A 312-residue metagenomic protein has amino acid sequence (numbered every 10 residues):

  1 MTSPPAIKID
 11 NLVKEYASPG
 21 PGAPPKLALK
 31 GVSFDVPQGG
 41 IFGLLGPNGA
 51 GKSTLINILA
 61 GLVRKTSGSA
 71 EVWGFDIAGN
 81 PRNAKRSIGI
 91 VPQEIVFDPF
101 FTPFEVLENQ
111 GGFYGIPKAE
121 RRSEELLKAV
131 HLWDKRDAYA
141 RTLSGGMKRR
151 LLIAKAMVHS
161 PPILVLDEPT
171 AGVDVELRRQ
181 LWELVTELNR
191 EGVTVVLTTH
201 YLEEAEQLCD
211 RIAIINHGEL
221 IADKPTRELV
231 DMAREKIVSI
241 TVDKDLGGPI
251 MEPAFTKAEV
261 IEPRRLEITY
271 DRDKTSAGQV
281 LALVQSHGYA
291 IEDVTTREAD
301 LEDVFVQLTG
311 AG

Functional and structural regions predicted by a protein language model:
P47-G51: Walker A (P-loop) phosphate-binding loop of ABC-type ATPase nucleotide-binding domains
E108, G112-K135: Conserved ABC ATPase "signature" region
Y139-L143: Conserved ABC ATPase signature
S160: Conserved catalytic motifs of ABC-family nucleotide-binding domains
L164-D167: Catalytic Walker B motif of ABC-type/P-loop ATPase nucleotide-binding domains
W182-D271: ABC transporter nucleotide-binding domain
